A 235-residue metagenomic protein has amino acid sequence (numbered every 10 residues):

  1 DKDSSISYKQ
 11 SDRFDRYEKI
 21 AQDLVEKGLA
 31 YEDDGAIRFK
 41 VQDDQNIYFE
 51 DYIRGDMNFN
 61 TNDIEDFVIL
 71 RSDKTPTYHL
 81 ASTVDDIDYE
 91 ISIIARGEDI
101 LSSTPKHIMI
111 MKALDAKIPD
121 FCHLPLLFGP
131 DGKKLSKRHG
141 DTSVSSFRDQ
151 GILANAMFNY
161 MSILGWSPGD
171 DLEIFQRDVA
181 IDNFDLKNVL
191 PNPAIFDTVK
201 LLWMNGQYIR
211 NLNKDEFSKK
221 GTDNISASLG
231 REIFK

Functional and structural regions predicted by a protein language model:
D1-K9: A glycine-rich helix N-cap at a beta->alpha junction
K9-Q10, D15-K137, S143, F147 (+1 more regions): Active-site cores that bind ATP or allylic diphosphates and position pyrophosphate for catalysis
D115-D120, L124-K235: Catalytic adenosine-cofactor/nucleotide-binding cores of aminoacyl-tRNA synthetases and other
